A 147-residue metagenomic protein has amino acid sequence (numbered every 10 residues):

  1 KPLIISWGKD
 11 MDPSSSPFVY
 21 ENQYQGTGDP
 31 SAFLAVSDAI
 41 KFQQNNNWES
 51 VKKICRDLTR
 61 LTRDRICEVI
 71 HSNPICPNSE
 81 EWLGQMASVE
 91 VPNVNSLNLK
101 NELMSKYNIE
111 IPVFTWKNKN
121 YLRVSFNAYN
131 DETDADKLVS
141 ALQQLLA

Functional and structural regions predicted by a protein language model:
K1-A147: Pyridoxal 5′-phosphate
